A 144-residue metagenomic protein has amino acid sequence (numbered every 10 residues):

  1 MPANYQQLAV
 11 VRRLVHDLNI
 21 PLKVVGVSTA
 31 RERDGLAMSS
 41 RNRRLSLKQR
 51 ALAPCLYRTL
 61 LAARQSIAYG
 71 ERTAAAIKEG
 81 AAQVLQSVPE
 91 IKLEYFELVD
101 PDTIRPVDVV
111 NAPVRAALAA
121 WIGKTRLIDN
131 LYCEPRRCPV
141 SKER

Functional and structural regions predicted by a protein language model:
M1-E90, V99, T103, L131: Nucleotidyltransferase catalytic core that binds NTPs
G80-R144: Phosphate/ribose-recognition catalytic cores of enzymes acting on nucleotide-derived substrates
